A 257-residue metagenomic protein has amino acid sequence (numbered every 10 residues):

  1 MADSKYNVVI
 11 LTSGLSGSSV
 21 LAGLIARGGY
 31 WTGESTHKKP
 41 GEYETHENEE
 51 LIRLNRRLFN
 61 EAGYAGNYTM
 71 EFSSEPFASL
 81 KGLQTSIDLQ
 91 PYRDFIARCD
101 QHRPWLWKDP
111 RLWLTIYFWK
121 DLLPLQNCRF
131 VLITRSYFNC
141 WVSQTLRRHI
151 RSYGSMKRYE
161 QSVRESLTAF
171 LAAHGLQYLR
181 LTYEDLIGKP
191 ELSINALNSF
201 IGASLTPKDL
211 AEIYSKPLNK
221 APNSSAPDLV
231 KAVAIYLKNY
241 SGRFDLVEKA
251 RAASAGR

Functional and structural regions predicted by a protein language model:
M1-I87, K216-S224: PAPS-dependent sulfotransferase catalytic core
S18, L89-Y92, P207: Alpha-helix initiation and N-capping motif
H37-E44, I133, A172-G242, K249: The conserved 3'-phosphoadenosine-5'-phosphosulfate
R57-M70, Y159-R164, K208-A211, Y236-Y240: Short, basic, helix/turn surface patches
L58-N60, R151-Y159, A226-Y236: A polyampholytic, Gly/Pro-enriched intrinsically disordered region
D88-Q90, L246-A253: Signature of the catalytic double-stranded beta-helix
R93-T206: PAPS-dependent sulfotransferase catalytic domain
G256-R257: Long, low-complexity, intrinsically disordered segments
